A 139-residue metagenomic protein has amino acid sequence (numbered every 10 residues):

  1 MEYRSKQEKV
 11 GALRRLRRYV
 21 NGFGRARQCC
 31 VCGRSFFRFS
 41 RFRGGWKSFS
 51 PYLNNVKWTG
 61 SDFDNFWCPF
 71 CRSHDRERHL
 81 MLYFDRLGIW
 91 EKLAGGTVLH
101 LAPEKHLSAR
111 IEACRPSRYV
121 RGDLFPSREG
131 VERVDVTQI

Functional and structural regions predicted by a protein language model:
E2-I139: Conserved N-terminal segment of class I S-adenosyl-L-methionine
